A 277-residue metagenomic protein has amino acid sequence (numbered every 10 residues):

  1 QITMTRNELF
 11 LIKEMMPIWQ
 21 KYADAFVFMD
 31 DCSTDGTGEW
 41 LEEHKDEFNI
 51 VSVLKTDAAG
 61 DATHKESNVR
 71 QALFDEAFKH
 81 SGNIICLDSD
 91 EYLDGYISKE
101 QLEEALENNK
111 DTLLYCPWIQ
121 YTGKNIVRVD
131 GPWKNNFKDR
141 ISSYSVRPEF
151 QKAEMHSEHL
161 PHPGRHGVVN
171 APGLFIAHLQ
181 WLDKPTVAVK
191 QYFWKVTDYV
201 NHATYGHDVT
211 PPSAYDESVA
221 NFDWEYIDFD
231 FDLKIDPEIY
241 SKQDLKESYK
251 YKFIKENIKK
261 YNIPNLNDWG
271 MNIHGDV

Functional and structural regions predicted by a protein language model:
Q1-T3, W19, A25-M29, I176: Hydrophobic targeting segments
I2, G38-C86: Active-site-proximal specificity loops/subdomain of glycosyltransferases
N7-Y22: Short, well-formed alpha-helical segments that are part of the catalytic scaffolds of diverse glycosyltransferases
L9, D35-G36: Acidic phosphotransfer microenvironment of two-component signaling modules
E14-I18, W40, E100-Q101: A short acidic, amphipathic alpha-helical/loop segment
D24-D35, V53-T56, S89: Short beta-strand/loop segment that forms part of the nucleotide-sugar
T63-F74, G82, Y92-V277: Catalytic-site signature of metal-activated, phosphate-bearing donor transferases, centered on the GT-A/GT-A-like
